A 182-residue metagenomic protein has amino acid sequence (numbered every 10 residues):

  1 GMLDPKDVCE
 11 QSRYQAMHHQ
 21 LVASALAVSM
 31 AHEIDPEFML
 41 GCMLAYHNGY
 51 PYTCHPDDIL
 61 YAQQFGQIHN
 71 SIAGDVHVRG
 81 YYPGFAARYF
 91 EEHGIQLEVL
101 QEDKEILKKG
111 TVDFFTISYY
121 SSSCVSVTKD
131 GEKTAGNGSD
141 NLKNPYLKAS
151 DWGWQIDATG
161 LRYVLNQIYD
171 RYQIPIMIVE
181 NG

Functional and structural regions predicted by a protein language model:
G1-N181: Active-site region of glycoside hydrolase catalytic domains
